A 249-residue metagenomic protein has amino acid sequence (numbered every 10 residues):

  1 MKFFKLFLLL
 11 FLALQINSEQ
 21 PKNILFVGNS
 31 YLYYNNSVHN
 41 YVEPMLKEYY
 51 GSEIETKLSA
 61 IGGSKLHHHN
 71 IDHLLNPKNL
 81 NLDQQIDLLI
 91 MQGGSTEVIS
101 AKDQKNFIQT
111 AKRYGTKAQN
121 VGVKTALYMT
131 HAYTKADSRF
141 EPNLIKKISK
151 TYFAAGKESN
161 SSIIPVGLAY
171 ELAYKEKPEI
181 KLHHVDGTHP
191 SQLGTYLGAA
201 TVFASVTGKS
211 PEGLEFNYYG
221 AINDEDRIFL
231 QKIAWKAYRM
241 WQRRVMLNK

Functional and structural regions predicted by a protein language model:
M1-L9: Sec-dependent signal peptide recognition, specifically the positively charged N-region followed immediately by
L8-N17: Hydrophobic h-region of N-terminal signal peptides that target proteins for export in Gram-negative bacteria
F11, T116, A154, L193-Y196 (+2 more regions): A broad detector of short, well-ordered amphipathic alpha-helices that serve as recognition/interaction surfaces
K22-L25, L32-I108, M240: Conserved SGNH/GDSL esterase-like catalytic core that processes O-acyl groups on lipids and polysaccharides
V27-G28, Y128: Short hydrophobic segments within beta-strands
N36, N40, Q192-A204: A structural signal for well-ordered alpha-helical segments within the folded catalytic domains of diverse enzymes
K78-Q192, G213: Alpha-helical cap/lid subdomain in secreted, periplasmic, or secretory-pathway luminal O-acyl-processing enzymes
H189, A199-K249: Conserved catalytic region of serine esterases and O-acyltransferases that act on ester linkages in lipids
